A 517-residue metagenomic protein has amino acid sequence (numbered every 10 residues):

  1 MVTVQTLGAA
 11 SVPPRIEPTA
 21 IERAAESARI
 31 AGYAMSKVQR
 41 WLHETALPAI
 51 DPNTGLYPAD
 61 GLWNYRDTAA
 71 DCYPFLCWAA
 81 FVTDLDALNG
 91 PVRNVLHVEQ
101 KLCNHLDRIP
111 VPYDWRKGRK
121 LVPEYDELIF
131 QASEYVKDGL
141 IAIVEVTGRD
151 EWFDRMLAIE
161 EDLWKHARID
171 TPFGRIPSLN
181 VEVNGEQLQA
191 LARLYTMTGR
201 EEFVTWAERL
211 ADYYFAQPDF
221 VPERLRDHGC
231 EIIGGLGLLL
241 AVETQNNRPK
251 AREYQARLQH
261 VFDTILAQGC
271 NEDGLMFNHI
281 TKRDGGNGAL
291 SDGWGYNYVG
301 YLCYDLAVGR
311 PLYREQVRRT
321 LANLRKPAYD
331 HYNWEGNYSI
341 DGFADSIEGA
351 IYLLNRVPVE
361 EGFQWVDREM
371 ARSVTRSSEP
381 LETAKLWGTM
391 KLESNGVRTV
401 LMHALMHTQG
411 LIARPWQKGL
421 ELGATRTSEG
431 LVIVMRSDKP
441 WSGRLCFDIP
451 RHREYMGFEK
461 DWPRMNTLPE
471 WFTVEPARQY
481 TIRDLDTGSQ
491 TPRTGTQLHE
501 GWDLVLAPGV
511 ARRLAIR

Functional and structural regions predicted by a protein language model:
V4-I516: Glycan-recognition and catalytic cores of secretory/periplasmic carbohydrate-active enzymes
